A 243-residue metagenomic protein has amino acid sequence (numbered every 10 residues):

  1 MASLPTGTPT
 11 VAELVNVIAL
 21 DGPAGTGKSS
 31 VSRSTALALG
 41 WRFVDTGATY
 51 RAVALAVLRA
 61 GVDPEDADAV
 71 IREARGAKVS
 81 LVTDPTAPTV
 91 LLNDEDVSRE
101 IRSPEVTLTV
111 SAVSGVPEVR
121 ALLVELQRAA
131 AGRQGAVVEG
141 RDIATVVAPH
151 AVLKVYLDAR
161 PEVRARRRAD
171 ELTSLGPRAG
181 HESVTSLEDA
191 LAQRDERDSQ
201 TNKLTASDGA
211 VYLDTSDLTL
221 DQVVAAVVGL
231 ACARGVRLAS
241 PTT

Functional and structural regions predicted by a protein language model:
S3-T8, L92-S98, R166-S174, R178 (+1 more regions): NTP-dependent small-molecule kinase module
I18-L20: Hydrophobic anchor at the beta1->P-loop junction of P-loop NTPases
P23: P-loop (Walker A) phosphate-binding loop of NTP-binding proteins
K28: Conserved lysine of the Walker
V31: Hydrophobic positions on the alpha1 helix immediately C-terminal to the Walker A/P-loop
S34-S103: N-terminal phosphate/diphosphate-binding loop that engages ATP/GTP or pyrophosphate donors across diverse enzyme folds
V82, Q127-Q134, R141-V146, H150 (+1 more regions): Small-molecule kinase domains that catalyze NTP-dependent phosphoryl transfer to phosphate-bearing small molecules
S98-S174: ATP-dependent NMP and nucleoside kinases share a basic, alpha-helical "lid"
